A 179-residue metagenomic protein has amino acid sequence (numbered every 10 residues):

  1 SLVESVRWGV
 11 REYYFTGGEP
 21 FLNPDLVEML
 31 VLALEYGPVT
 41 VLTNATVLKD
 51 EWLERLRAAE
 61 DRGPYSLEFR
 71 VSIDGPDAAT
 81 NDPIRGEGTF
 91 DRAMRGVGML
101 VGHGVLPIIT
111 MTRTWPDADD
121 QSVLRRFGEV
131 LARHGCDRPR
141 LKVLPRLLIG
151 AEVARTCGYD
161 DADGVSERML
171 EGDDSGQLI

Functional and structural regions predicted by a protein language model:
S1, G18-D61, F69-R95, M99 (+1 more regions): Canonical radical SAM enzyme core domain
S1-W8: A short, N-terminal amphipathic alpha-helix
R11-Y13, T40-N44, A162-L170: N-terminal start-of-chain detector that recognizes signal peptides and the immediate post-cleavage beginning
E12-Y14, P38-L42, S66-R70, L106-I108 (+1 more regions): Structural preference for beta-strand elements that scaffold enzyme active sites
E35, G63, G135-D137: Short, structurally constrained coil/turn elements that cap an alpha-helix or connect an alpha-helix to the following
S72-D74, A79-I179: Radical SAM enzyme [4Fe-4S]-AdoMet core and its adjacent flexible, acidic and glycine-rich loops/tails across
